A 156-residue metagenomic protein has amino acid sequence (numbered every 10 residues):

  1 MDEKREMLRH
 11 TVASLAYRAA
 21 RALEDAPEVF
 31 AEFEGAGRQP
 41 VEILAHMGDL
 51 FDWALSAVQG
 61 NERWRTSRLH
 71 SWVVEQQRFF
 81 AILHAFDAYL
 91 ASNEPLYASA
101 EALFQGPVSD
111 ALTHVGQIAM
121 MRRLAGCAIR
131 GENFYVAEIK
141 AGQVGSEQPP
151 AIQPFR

Functional and structural regions predicted by a protein language model:
M1-D2: Short, contiguous pre-domain boundary segments
R5, R9-L23, E28-T66, A98-R156: Short, contiguous alpha-helical
W53-N93: Helix-adjacent hinge/juxtasegments
